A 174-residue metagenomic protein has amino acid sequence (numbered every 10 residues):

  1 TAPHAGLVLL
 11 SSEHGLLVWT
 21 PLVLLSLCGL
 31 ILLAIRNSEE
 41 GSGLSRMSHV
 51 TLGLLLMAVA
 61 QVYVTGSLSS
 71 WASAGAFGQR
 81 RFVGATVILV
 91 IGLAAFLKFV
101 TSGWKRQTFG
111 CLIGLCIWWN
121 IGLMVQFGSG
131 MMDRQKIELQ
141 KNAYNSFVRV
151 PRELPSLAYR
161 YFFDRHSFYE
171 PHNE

Functional and structural regions predicted by a protein language model:
T1-E174: Membrane-proximal envelope and lipid/glycan-remodeling enzymes
